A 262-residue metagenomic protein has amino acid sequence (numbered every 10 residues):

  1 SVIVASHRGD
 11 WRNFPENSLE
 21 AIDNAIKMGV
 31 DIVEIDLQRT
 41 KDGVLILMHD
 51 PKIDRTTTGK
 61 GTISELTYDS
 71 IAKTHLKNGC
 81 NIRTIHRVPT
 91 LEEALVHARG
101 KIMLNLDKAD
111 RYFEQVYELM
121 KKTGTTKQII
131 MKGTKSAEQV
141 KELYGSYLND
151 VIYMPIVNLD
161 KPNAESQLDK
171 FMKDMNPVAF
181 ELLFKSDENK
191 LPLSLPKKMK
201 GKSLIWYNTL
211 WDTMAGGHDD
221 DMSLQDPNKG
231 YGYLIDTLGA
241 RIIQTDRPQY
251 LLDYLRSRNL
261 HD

Functional and structural regions predicted by a protein language model:
S1-D262: Phosphate-group recognition and catalysis centered on beta-loop-alpha active-site segments
